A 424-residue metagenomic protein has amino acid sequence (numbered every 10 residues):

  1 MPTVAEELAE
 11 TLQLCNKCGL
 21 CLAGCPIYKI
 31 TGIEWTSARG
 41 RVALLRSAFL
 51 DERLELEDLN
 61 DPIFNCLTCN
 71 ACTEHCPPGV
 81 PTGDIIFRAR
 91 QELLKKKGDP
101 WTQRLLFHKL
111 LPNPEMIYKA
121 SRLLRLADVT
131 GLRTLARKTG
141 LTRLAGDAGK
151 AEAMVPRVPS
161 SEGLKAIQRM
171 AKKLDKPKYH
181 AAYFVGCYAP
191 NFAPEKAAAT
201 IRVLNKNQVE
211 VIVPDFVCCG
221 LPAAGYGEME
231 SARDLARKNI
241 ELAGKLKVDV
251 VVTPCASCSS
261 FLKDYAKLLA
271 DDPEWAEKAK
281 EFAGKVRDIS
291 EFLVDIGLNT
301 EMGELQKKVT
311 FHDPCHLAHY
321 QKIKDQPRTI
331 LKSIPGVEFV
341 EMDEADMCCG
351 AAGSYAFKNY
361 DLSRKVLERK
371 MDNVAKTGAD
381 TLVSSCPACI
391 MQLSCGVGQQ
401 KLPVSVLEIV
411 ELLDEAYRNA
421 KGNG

Functional and structural regions predicted by a protein language model:
M1-K17, I30-I33, R46-T68, L362 (+2 more regions): Ferredoxin-like iron-sulfur electron-transfer modules
V4, T82-G424: Iron-sulfur cluster-binding electron-transfer modules in prokaryotic oxidoreductases
A9-C15, G19, N60-C66, N70 (+5 more regions): Processing junctions and N-termini across compartments
Q13, G32-T36, A223-E230: Alpha-helix capping and helix-loop boundary segments enriched in small/acidic/polar residues
N16, L20-L44, N60, N65-E92 (+2 more regions): Iron-sulfur cluster-binding cysteine motifs and their immediate structural context in ferredoxin-like electron-transfer
K29-T31, L54, D58, A71 (+3 more regions): A ubiquitous short alpha-helical element
